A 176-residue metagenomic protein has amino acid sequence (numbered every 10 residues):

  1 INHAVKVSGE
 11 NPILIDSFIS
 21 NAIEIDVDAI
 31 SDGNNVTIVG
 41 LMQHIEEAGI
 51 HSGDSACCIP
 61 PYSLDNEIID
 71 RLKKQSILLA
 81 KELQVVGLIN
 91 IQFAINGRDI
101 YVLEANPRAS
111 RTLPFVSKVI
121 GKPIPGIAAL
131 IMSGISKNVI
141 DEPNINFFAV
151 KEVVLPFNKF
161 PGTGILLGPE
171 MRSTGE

Functional and structural regions predicted by a protein language model:
I1-E176: ATP-dependent carboxylate activation and anion-phosphoryl transfer catalytic cores that bind Mg-ATP to form
